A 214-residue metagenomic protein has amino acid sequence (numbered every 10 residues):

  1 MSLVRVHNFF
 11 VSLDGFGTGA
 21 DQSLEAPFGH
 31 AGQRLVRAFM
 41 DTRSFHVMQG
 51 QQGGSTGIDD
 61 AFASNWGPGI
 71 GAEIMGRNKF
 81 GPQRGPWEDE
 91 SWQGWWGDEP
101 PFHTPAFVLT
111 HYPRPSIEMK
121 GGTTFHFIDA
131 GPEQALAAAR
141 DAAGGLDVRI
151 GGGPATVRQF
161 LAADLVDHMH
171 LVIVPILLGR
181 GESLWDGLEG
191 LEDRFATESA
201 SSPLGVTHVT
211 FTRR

Functional and structural regions predicted by a protein language model:
M1-R214: Enzymes that bind and transform nitrogen-containing heteroaromatic metabolites
